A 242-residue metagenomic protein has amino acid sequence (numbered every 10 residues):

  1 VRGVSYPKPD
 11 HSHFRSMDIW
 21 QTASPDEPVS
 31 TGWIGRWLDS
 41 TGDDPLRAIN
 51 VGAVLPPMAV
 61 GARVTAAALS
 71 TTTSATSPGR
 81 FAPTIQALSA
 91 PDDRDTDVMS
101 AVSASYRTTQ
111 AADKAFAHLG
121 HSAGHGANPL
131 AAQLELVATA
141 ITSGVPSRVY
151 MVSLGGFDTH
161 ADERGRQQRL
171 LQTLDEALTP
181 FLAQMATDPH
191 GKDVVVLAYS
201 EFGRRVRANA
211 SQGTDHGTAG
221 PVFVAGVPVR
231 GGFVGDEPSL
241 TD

Functional and structural regions predicted by a protein language model:
V1-D188, R207, P221-A225, R230-D242: Feature for exported/extracytoplasmic and membrane-associated proteins, marking the mature portion
L182-A210: Metal-dependent active-site segment of extracytoplasmic phospho-/sulfohydrolases and closely related
H216-T218: Phosphate-handling catalytic cores of nucleic-acid transaction enzymes
